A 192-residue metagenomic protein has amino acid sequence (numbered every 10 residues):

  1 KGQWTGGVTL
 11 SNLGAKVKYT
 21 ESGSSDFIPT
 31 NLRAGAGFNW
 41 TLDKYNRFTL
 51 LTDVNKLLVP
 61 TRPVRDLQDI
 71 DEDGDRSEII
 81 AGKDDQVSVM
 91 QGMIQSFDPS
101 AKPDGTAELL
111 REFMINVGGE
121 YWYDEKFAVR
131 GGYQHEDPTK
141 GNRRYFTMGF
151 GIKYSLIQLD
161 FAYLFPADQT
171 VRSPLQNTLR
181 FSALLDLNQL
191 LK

Functional and structural regions predicted by a protein language model:
K1-K192: Outer-membrane beta-barrel porins/channels
